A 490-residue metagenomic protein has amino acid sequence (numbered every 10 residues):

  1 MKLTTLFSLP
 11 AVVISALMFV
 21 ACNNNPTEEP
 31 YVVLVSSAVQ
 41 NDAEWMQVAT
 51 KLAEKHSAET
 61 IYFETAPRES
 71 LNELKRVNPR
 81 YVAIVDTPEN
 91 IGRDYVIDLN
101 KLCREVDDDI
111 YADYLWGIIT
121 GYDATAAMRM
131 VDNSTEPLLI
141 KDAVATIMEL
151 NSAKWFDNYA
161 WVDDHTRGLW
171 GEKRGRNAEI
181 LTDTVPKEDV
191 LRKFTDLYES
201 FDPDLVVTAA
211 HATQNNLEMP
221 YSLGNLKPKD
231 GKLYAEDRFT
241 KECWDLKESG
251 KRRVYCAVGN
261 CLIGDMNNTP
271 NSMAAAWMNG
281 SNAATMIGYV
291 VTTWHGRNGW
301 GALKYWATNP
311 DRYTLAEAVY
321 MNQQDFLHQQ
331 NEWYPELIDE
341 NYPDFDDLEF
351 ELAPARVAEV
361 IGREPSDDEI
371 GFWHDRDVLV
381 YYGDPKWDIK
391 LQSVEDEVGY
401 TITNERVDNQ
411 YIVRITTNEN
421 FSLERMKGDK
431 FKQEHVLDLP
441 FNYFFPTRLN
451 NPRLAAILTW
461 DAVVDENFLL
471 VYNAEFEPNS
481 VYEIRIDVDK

Functional and structural regions predicted by a protein language model:
M1-L6: Positively charged n-region of N-terminal signal peptides that target proteins for export
S8-M18: Bacterial N-terminal signal peptides
P26-K490: Cysteine-dependent hydrolase recognition
